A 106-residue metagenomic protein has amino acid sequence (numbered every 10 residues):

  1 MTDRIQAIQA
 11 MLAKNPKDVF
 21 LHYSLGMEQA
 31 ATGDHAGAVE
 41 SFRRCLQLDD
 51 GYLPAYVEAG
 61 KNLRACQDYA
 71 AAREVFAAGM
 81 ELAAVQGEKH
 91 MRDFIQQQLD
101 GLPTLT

Functional and structural regions predicted by a protein language model:
M11, R44-C45, G79: Canonical positions in the second alpha-helix
